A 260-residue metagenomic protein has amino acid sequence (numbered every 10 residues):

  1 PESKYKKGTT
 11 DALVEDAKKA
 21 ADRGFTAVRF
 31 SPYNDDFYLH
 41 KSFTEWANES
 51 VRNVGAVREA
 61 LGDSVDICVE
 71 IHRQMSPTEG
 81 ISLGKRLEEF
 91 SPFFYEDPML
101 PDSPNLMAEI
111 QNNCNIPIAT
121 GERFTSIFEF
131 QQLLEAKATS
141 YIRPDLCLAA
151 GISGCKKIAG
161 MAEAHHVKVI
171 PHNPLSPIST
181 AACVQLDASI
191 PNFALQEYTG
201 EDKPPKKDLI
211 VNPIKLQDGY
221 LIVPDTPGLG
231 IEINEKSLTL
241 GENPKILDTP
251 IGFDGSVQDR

Functional and structural regions predicted by a protein language model:
P1-N113: Metal-dependent enolase-superfamily TIM-barrel catalytic cores that perform enediolate-based chemistry
K19, Y38-S42, I222-L229, N234: C-terminal domain-closing interface element
R23, A60, S64, F90 (+4 more regions): Change "in soluble alpha/beta enzymes" to "in soluble alpha/beta proteins
K85, S91-F94, D102-P227, E232: Shared catalytic-loop signature of beta/alpha-barrel
L229-R260: Extended hydrophobic packing segments that form well-structured cores
